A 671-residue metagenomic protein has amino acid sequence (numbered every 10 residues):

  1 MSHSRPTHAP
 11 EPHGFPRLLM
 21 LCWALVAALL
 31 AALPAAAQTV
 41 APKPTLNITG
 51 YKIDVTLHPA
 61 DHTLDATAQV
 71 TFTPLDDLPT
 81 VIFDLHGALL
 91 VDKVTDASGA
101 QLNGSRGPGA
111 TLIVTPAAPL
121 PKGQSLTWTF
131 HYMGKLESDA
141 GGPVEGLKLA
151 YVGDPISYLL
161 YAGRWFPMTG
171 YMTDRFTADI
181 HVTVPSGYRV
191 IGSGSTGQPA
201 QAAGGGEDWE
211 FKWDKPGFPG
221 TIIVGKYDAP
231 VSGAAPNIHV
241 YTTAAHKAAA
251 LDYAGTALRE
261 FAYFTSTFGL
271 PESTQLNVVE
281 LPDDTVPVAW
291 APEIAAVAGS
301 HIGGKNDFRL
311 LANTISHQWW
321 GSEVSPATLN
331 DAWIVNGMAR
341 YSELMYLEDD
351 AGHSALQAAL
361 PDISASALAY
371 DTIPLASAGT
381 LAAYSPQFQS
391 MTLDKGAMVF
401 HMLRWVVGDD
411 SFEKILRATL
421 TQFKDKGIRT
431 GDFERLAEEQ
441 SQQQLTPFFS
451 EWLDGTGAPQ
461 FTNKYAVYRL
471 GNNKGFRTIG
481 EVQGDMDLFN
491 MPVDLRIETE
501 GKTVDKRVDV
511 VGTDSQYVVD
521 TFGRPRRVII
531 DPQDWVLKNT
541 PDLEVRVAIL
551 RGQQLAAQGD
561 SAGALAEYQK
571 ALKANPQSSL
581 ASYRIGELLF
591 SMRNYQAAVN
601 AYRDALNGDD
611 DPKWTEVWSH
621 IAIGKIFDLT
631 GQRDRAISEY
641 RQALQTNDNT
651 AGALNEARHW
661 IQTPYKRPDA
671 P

Functional and structural regions predicted by a protein language model:
P16, L25, L29, A35-D65 (+8 more regions): N-terminal, polar/Ser/Thr-rich
A66, T169-A312, Y341-L344, R526: Hydrophobic helix-coil surface modules that form long, contiguous segments used for peptide/substrate interaction
D76, E272, Q389-T478: Amphipathic alpha-helical substructures
A88-K148, A203-G205, G512-R524: A surface-exposed beta-strand-loop module
V91-T95, L445-T446, P459-I530: Beta-strand-rich binding/interaction modules
K122, Y132-D179, S232-A234, L537-A557 (+1 more regions): Glycine/proline-rich low-complexity spacer/linker segments in large multi-domain proteins
D214, P287, N336-M402, V406-V407 (+2 more regions): Acidic/His/Gly-enriched intrinsically disordered linker/tail segments that often contain short helix/coil "MoRF-like"
L251, I294-A358, L416: Zinc-dependent metallopeptidase catalytic helix centered on the HExxH motif and its immediate flanking segment
